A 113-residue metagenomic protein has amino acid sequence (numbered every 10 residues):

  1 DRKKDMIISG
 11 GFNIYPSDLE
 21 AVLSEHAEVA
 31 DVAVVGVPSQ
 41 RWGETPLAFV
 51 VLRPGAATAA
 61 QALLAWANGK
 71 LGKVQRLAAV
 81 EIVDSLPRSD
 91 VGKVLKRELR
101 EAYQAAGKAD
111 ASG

Functional and structural regions predicted by a protein language model:
D1-Q75, D84-P87, G92-V94, E98-E101: AMP-binding/adenylate-forming catalytic core of the ANL superfamily
E101-G113: Acidic/polar alpha-helix N-cap and adjacent early helical turns within long charge-rich amphipathic helices/linkers
